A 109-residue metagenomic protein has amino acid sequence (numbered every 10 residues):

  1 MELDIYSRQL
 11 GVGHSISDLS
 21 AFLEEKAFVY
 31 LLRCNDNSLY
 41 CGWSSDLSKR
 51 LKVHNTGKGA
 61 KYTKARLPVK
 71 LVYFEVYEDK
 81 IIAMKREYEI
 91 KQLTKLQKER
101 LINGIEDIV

Functional and structural regions predicted by a protein language model:
M1-K58, K64-L67, L71-V76, I81-K91 (+3 more regions): GIY-YIG nuclease catalytic motif and its immediate N-terminal context
